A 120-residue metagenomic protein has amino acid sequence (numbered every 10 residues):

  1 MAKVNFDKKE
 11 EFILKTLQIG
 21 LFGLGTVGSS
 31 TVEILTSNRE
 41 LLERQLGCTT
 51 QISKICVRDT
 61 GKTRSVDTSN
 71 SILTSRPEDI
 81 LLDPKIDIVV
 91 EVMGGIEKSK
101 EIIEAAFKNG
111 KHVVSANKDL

Functional and structural regions predicted by a protein language model:
A2-N109: N-terminal glycine-/serine-/threonine-rich beta1-alpha1-beta2 phosphate-ribose binding loop of Rossmann-like
G23, A116-N117: A secondary-structure boundary/capping signal
E78, K118-L120: Short, acidic/turn-prone active-site loops that include or flank metal/cofactor- and phosphate-binding residues
H112-V113: A short hydrophobic/small-residue beta-strand
